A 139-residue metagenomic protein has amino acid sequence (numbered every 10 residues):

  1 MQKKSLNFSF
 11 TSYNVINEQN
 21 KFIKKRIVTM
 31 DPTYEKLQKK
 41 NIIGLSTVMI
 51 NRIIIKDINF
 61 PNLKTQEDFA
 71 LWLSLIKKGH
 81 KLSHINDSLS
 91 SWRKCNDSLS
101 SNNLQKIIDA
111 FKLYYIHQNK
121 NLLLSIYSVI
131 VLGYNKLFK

Functional and structural regions predicted by a protein language model:
M1-I23: Conserved donor NDP-sugar-binding/catalytic core segment of glycosyltransferases
M1-K4, V28-T29, M49, I53-I58 (+2 more regions): Alpha-helix C-terminal capping segments
F10-S12, L45-V48, Q66-F69, L123 (+1 more regions): Anionic, Ser/Thr-rich low-complexity intrinsically disordered regions
T11, K25-Q105: Conserved nucleotide-sugar donor-binding catalytic segment
Y13, F22, Y34, H80 (+3 more regions): Sequence-level detector for tyrosine residue identity
S91-K139: Hydrophobic helical membrane-anchoring modules
